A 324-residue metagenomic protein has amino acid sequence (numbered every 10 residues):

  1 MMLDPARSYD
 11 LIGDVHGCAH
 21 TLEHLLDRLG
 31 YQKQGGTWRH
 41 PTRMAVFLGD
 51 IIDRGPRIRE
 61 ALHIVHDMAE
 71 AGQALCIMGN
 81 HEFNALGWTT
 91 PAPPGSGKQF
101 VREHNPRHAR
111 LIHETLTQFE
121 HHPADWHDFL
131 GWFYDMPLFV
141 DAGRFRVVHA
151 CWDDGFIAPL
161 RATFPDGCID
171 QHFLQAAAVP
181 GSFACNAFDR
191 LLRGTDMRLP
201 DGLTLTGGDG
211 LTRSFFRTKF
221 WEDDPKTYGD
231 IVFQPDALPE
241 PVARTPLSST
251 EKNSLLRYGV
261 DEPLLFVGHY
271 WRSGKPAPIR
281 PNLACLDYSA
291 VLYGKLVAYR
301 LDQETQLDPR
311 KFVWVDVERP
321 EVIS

Functional and structural regions predicted by a protein language model:
M1-I64: N-terminal active-site segment of His-dependent metallophosphoesterases
M1-P5, T37-W38, H63-E70, P137-D141 (+2 more regions): A short acidic-Thr-Gly-centered motif at the start of a beta-strand
S8-H16, F145-C151, A284-L286: Active-site-proximal beta-strand elements of phosphoester/diester hydrolases
L11, A45-F47, C76-I77, R146 (+2 more regions): Residue-level marker for buried hydrophobic side chains located in beta-strands that build the well-ordered beta-sheet
D14, D50, G79-N80, F133 (+3 more regions): Divalent metal-coordination and catalytic microenvironments
C18-A19, D53-G55, E82-L86, D154-G155 (+2 more regions): Active-site environment of divalent metal-dependent phosphoester hydrolases
G55-L62, D67-M197: Active-site neighborhood of divalent metal-dependent phosphoester bond hydrolases
D166-S324: Acidic, His/Gly-rich catalytic cores of divalent-metal-dependent hydrolytic chemistry
